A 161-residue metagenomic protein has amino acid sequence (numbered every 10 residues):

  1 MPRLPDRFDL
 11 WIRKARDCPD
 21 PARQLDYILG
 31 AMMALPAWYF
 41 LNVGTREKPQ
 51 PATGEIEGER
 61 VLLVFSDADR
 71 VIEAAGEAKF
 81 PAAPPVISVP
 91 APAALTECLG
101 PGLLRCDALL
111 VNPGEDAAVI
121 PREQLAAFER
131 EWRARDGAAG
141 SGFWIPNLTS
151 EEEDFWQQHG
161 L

Functional and structural regions predicted by a protein language model:
M1-L161: An interfacial alpha-helical scaffold signature
